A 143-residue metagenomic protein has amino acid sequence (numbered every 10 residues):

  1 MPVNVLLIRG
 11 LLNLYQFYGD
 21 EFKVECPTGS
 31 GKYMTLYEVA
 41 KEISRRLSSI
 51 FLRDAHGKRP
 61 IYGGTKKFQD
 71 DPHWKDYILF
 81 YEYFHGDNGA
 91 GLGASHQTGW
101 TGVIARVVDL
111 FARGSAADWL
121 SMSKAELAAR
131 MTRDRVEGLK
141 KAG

Functional and structural regions predicted by a protein language model:
M1-G143: Acidic, mature catalytic/reactive cores of soluble proteins
